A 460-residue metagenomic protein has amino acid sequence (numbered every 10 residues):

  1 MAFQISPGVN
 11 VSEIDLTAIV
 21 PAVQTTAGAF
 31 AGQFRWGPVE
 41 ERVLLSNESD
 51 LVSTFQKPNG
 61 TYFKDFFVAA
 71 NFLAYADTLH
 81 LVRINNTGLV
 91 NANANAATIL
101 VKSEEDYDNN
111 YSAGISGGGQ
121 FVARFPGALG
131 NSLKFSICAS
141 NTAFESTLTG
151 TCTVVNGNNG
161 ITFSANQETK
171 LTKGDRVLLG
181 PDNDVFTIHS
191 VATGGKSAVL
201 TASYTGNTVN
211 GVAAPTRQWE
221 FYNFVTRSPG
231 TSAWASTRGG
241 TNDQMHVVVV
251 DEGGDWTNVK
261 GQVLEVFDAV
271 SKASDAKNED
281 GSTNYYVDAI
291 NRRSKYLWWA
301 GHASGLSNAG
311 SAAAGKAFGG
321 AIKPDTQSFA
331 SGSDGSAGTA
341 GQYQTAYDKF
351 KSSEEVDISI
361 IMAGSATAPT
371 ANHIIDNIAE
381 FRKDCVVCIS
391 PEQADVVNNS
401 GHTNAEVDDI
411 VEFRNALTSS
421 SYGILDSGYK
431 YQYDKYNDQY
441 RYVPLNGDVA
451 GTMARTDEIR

Functional and structural regions predicted by a protein language model:
M1-T147, T151, S164-R460: A glycine- and small-residue-enriched flexible loop/hinge signal that marks low-structured segments
N156-T162: Short, structured beta-strand/loop micro-motifs enriched in basic residues and often containing a Trp
